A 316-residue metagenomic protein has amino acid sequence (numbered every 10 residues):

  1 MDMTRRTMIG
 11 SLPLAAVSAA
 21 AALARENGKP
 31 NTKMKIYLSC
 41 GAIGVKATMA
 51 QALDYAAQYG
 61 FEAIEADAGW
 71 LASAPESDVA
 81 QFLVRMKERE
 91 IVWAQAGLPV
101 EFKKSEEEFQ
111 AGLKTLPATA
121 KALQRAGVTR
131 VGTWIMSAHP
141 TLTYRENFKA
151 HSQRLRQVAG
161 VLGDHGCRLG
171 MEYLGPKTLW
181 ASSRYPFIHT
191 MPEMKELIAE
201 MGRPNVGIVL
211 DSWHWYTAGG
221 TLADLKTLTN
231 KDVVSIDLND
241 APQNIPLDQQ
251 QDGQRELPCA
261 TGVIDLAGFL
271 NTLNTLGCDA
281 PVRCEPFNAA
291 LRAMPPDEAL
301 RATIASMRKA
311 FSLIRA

Functional and structural regions predicted by a protein language model:
D2-I36, A42, K46-Q58, G127-V128 (+2 more regions): Histidine-acidic metal/acid-base catalytic patches
L12-P30, A50, A57, E88 (+3 more regions): Active-site acidic/histidine proton-transfer and metal-coordination neighborhood in alpha/beta enzyme cores
G41, L98, W134-M136, E172-L174 (+1 more regions): Active-site-proximal beta-strand/loop segments in catalytic clefts of secreted hydrolases
I43-T48, D67-D78, E101-G112, A138-L142 (+4 more regions): Acidic-and-aromatic substrate-binding clefts and catalytic sites of carbohydrate-active enzymes
E62-A63, V92, T129, R168-G170 (+1 more regions): Residue-level detector of anion-binding/catalytic polar loops
E76-E88, P117-R125, S152-V161, T221-K231 (+1 more regions): Short amphipathic alpha-helices and their capping/turn segments at secondary-structure boundaries
M86-E106: Mid-chain, structured segments of secreted extracytoplasmic proteins
